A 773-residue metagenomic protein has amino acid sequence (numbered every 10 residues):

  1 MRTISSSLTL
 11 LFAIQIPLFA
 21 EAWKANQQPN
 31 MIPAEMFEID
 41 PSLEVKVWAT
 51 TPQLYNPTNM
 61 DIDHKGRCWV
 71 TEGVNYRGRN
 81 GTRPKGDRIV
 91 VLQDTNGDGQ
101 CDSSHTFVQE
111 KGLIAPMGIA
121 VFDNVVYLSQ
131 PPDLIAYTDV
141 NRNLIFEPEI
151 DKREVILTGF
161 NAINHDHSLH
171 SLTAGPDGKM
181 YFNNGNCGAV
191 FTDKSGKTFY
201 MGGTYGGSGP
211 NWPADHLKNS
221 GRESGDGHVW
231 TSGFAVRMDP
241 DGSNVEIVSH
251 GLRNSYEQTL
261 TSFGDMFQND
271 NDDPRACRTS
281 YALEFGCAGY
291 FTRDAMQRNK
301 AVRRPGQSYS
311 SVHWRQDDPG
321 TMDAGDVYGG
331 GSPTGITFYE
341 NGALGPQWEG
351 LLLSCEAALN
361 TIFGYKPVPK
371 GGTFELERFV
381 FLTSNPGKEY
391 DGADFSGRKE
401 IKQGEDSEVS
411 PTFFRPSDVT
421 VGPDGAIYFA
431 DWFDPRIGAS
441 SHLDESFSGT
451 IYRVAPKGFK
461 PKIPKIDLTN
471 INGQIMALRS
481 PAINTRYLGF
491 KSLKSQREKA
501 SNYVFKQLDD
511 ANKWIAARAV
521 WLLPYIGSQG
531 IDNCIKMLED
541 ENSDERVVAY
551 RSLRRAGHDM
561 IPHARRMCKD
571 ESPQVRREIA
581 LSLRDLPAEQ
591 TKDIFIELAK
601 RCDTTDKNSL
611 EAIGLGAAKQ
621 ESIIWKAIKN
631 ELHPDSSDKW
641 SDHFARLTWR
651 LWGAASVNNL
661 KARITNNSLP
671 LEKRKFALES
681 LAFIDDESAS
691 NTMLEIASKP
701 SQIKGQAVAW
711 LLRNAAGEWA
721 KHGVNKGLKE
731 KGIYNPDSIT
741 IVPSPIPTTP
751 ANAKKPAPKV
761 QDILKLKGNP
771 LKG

Functional and structural regions predicted by a protein language model:
M1-S5: Positively charged n-region of N-terminal signal peptides that target proteins for export
S6-L8, I451, N502: Compositionally biased regions
S7-P17: Bacterial N-terminal signal peptides
A20-M476, N484-S495: Beta-propeller domains with acidic blade repeats across secreted/periplasmic ectodomains and cytosolic WD/CNH propellers
F447, V454-K772: Long, ordered, helix-rich scaffold segments
